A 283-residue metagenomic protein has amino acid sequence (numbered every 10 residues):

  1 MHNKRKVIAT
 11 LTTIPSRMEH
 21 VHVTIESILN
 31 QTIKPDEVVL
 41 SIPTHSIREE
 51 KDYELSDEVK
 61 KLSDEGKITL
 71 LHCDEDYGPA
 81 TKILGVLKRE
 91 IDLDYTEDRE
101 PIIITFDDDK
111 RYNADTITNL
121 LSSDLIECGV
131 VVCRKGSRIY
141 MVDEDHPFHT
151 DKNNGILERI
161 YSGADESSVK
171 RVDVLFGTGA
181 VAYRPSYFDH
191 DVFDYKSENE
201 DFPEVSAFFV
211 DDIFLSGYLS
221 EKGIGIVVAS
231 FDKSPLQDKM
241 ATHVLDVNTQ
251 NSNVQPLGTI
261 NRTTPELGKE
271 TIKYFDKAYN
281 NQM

Functional and structural regions predicted by a protein language model:
H2-V7, H20-T24, H190-M283: C-terminal catalytic/acceptor-binding lobe
R5-I8, L29-L40, K67-T69, P101: Short loop->beta transition adjacent to catalytic acidic/histidine clusters or analogous donor-positioning motifs
L11-H22, I33: Active-site beta-to-alpha loop of glycosyltransferases that engages the nucleotide-sugar donor
L11-T13, I42-T44, C133, S230: Short beta-strand/turn micro-motifs composed of small residues that flank or help shape donor/cofactor-binding pockets
T24-E37, T44-I47, K60-K61: Short, acidic, metal-binding catalytic loop of nucleotide-sugar glycosyltransferases
P43-E100: Active-site-proximal specificity loops/subdomain of glycosyltransferases
V86, R111-N199: Conserved catalytic core of nucleotide-sugar-dependent glycosyltransferases
Y95-R111: Short beta-strand-to-loop acidic/aromatic patch adjacent to the donor-nucleotide binding site
